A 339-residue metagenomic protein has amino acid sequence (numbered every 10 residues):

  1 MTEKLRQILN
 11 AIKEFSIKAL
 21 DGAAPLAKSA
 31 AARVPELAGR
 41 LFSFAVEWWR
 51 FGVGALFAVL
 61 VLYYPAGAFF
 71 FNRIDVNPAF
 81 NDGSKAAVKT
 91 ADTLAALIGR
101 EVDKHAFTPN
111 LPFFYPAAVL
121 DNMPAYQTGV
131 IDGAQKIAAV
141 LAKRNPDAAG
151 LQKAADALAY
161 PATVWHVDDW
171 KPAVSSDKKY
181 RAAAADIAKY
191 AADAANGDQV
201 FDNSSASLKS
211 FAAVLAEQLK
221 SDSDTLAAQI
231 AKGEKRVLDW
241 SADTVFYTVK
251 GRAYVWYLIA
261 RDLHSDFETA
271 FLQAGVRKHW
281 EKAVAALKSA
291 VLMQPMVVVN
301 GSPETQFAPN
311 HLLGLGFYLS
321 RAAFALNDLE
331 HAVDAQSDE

Functional and structural regions predicted by a protein language model:
M1-S29: N-terminal targeting leaders characterized by basic, low-complexity, disordered sequences that direct proteins
A30-F44: Juxtamembrane low-complexity tails/linkers enriched in Ser/Thr-Pro and polybasic
R50-A66: Hydrophobic membrane-insertion alpha-helices, especially the h-region of bacterial N-terminal signal peptides
D75-S176: N-terminal Sec/ER secretory leader and immediately downstream segment of secreted/extracellular precursors
D82, F107-V119, N196-Q199, A228-S241 (+1 more regions): Short, charged/polar, low-complexity loop and linker segments that flank or interrupt alpha-helical bundles
D82, W256-E339: A cross-kingdom marker for long, charged
T163, V167-V214, P309-V333: Short, well-ordered, aromatic-rich surface patches in folded extracellular/luminal domains
D177-M293: Extended amphipathic alpha-helical interaction segments
